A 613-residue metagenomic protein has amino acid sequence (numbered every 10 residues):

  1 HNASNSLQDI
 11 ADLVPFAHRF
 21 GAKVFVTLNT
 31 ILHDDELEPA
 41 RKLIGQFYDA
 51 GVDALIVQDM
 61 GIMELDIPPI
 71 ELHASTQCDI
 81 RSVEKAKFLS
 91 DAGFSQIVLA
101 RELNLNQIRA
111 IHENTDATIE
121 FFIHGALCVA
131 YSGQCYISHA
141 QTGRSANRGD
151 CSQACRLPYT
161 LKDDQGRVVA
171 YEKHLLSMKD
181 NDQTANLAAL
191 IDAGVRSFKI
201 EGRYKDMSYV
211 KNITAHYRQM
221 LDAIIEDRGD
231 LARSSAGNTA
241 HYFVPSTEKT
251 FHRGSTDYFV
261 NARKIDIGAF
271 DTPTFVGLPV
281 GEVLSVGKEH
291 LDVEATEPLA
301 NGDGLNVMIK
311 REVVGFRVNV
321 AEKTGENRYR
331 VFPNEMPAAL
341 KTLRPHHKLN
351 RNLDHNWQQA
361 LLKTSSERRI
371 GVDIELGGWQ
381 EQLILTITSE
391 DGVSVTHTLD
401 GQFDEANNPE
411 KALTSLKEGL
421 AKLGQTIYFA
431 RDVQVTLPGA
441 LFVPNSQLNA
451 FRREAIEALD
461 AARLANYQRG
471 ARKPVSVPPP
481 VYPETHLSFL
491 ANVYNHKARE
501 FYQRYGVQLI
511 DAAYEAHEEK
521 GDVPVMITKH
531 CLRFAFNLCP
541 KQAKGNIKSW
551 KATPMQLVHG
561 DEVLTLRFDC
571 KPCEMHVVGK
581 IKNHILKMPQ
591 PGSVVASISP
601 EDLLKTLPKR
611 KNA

Functional and structural regions predicted by a protein language model:
A3, D9-D49, V57, P69-E71 (+1 more regions): Surface-exposed amphipathic alpha-helical tracts and adjacent flexible/coil segments at the periphery of soluble enzymes
G61-P68: Short active-site loop/helix that positions an aromatic residue
R81-K85: Short, glycine/polar-rich helix-capping loops at beta-to-alpha or helix-loop-helix junctions that flank or form
